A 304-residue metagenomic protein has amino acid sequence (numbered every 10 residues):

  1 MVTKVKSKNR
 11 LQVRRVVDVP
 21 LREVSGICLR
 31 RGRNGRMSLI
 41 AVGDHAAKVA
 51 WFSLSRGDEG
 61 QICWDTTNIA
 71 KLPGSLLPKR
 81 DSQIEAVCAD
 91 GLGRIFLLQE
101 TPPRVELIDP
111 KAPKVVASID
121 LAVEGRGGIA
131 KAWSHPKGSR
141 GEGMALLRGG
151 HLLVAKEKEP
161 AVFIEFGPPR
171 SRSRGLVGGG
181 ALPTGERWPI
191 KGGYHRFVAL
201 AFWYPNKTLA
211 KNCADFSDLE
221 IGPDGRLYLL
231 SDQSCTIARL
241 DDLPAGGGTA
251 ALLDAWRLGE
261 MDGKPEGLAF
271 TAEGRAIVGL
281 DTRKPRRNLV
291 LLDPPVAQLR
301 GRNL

Functional and structural regions predicted by a protein language model:
M1-L304: Sequence/structural signature of beta-propeller domains
